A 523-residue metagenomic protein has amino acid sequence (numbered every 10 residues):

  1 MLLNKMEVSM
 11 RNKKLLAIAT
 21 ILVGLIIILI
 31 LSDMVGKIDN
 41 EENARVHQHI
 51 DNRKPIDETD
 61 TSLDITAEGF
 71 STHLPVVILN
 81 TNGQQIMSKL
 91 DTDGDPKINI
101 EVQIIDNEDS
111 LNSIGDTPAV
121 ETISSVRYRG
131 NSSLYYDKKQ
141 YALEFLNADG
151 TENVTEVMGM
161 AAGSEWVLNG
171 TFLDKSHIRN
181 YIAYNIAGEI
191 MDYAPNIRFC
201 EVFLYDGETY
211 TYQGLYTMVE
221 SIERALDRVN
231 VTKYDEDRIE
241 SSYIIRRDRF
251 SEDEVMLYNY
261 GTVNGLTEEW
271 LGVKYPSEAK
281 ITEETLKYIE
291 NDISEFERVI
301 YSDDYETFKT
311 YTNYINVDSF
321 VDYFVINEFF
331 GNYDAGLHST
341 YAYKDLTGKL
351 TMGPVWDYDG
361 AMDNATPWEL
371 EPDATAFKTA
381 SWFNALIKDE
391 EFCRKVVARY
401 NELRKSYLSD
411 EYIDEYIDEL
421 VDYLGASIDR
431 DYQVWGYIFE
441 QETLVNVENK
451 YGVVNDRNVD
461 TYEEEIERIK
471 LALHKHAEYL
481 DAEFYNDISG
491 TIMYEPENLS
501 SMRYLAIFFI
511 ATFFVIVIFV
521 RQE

Functional and structural regions predicted by a protein language model:
I28-D39, S132, V273-L337, D345-L505 (+2 more regions): Middle-to-C-terminal accessory/interaction subdomains
V35-L111, D116, E495-P496: N-terminal module-boundary/linker segments of secreted carbohydrate-active enzymes
K89-T92, S113-G115, V154-V157, R179-N180 (+5 more regions): Short, solvent-exposed loop/turn and secondary-structure capping segments
N112-G170, Y288: Conserved oxyanion/phosphate-binding beta-strand-loop segments in alpha/beta enzyme cores
D149-G150, A161-W166, G170, D192-P195 (+1 more regions): Internal "kinase-insert"/substrate-recognition segments embedded within catalytic cores of ATP-dependent enzymes
F172-Y193: A conserved alpha-helical element in kinase catalytic cores
I190-V202, N332: Short, well-structured beta-strand/strand-turn elements
F199-T211: Beta-rich nucleic-acid/ligand-interaction surfaces
